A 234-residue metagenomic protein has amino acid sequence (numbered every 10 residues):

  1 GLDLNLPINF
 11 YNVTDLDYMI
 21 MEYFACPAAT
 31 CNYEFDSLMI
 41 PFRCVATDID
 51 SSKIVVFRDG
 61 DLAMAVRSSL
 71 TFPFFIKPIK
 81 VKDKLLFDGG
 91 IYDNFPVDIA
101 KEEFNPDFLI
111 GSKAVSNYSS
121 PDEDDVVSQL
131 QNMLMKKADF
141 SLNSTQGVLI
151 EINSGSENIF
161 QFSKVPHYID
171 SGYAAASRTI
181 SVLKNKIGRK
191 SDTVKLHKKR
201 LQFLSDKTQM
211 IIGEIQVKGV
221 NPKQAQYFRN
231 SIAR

Functional and structural regions predicted by a protein language model:
G1-R234: Patatin-like phospholipase
